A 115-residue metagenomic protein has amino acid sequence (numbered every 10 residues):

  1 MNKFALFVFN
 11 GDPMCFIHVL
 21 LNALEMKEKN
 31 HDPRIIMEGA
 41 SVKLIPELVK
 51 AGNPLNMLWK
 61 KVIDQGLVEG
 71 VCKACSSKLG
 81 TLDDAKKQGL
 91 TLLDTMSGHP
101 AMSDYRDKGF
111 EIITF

Functional and structural regions predicted by a protein language model:
K3, H31-R34, V68: Residues at the starts of beta-strands that form the adenosine-phosphate
F4-I17, K43-V49: Short, glycine-rich nucleotide/cofactor-binding loops
L6, I35-M37, V71: Structural beta-sheet core signal
C15-K29: Histidine-anchored nucleotide/phosphate-binding helix
L20-L21, K50-N56: Charged helix-capping and loop-helix junction motifs
N30-E47: Short, glycine-/small-residue-enriched flexible loop/hinge segments at domain edges that mediate gating
P54-L92: Mid-chain, well-packed structural core segment of small domains
L82-K108, I112-F115: C-terminal structural segments of small proteins and small subunits
